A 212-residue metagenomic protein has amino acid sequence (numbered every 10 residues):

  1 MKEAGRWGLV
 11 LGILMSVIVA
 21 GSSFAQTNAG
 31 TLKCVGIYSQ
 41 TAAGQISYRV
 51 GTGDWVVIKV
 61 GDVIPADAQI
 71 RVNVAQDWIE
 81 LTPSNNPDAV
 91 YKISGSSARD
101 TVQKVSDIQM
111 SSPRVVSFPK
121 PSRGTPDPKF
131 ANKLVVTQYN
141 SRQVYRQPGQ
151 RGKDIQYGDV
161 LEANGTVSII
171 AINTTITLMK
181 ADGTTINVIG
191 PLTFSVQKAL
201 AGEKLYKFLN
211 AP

Functional and structural regions predicted by a protein language model:
M1, G21-F24: Membrane-interface helical sensory segment of bacterial ECF anti-sigma factor regulators
M1-L11: Bacterial N-terminal signal peptides that target proteins for export
V10-V19: Bacterial N-terminal signal peptides
A25-P212: Flexible, surface-exposed loop/linker segments and immediately adjacent secondary-structure boundaries
